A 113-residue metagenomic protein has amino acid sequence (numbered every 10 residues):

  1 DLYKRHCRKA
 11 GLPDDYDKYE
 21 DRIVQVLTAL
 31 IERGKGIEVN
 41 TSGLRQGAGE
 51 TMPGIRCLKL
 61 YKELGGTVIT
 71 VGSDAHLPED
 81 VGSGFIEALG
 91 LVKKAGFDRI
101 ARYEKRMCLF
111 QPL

Functional and structural regions predicted by a protein language model:
D1-R5: Active-site rim beta-loop-alpha module in soluble metabolic enzymes
A10-L113: Charged catalytic cores and adjacent phosphate/nucleic-acid-binding surfaces used for phosphate/nucleic-acid chemistry
